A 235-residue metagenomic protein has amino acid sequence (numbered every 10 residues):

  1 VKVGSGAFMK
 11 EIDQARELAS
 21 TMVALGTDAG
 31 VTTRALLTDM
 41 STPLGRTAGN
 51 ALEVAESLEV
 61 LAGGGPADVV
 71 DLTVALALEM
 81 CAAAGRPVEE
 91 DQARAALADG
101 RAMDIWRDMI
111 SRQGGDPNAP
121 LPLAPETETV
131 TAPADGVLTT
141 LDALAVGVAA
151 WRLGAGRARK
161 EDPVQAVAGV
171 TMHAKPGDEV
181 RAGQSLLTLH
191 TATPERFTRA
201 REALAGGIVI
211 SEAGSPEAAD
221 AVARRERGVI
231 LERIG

Functional and structural regions predicted by a protein language model:
V1-G235: Well-ordered secondary-structure scaffolds
